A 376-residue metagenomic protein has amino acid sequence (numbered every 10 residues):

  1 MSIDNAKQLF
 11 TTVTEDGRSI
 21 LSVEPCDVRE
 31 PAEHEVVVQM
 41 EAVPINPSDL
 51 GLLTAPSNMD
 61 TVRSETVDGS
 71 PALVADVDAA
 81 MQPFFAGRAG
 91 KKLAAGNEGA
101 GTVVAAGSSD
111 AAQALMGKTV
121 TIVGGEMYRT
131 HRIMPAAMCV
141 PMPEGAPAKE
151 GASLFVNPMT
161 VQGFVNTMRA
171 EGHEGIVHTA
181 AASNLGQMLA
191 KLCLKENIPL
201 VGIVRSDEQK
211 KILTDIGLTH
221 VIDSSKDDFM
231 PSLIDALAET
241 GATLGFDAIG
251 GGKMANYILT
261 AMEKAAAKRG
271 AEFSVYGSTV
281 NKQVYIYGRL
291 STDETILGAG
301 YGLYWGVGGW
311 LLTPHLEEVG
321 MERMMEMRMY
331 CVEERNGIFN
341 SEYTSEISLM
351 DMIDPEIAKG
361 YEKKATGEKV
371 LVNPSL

Functional and structural regions predicted by a protein language model:
S2-D4, L259, A265-G270, T313-L376: C-terminal hydrophobic helical "lid"/dimerization subdomain of Rossmann-like NAD(P)H-dependent oxidoreductases
R29-P44, P56-G124: Glycine-rich beta-strand-centered segment in the early N-terminal region that forms part of a ligand/cofactor-binding
L115, L154-D227: Mid-domain Rossmann-like dinucleotide-binding core that forms the NAD(H)/NADP(H) cofactor-binding site
K118-V120, H131, G175: Residue-level marker of beta-strand positions
G124-A137: A structural motif shared across PLP-dependent enzymes of the aminotransferase-like
E150-G151: C-terminal boundary of histidine-terminating zinc-finger modules
K195-F273: Adenosine-nucleotide cofactor-binding segment
S274-S341: Rossmann-fold dehydrogenase core element
